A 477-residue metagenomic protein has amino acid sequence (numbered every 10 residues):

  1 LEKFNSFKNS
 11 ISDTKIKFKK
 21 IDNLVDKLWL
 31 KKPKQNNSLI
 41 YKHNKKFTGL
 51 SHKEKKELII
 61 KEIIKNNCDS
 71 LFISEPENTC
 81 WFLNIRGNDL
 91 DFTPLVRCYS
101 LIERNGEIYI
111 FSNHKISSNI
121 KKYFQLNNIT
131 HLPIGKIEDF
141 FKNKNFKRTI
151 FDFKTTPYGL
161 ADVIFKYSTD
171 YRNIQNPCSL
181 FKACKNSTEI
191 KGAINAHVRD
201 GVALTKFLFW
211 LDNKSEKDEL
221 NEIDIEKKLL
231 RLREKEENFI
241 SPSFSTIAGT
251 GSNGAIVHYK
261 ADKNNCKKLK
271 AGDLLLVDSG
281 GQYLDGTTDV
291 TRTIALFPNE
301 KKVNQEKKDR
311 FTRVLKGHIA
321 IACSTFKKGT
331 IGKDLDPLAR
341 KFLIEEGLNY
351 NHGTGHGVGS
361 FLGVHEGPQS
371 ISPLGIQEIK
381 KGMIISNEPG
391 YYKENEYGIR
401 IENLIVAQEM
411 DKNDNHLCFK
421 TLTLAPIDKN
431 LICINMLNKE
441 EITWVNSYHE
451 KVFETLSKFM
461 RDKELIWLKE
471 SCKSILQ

Functional and structural regions predicted by a protein language model:
L1-Q477: Active-site neighborhoods and metal-handling regions in enzymes and metal-associated proteins
